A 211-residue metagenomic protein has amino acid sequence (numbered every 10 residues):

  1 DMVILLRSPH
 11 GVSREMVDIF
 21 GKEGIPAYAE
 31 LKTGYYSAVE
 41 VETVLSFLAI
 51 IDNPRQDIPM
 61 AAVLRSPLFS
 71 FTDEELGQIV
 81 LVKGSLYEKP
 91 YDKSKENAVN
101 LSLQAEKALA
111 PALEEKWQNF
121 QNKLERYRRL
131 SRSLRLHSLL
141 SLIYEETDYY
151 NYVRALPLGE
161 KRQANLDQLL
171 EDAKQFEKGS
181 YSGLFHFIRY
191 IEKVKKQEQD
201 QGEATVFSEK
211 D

Functional and structural regions predicted by a protein language model:
D1-G77, Y91, Q104, E115 (+2 more regions): Conserved motor-region signature of P-loop NTPase helicases/translocases
V82-A110, E114-L124: Accessory alpha-helical DNA-binding modules that contact the DNA backbone or grooves
